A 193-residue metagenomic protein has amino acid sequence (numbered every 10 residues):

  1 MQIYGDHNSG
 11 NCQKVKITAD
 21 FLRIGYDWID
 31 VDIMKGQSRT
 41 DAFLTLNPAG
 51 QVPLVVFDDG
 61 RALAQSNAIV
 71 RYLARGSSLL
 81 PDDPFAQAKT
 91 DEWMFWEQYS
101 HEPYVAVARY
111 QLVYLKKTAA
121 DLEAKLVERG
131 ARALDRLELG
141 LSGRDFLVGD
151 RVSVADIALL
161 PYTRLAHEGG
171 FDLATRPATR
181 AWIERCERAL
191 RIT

Functional and structural regions predicted by a protein language model:
M1-N8, Q13-A124, E128, E138: GST-like domain detector, emphasizing the conserved glutathione-binding G-site in the N-terminal thioredoxin-like
D82-F85, M94-R188: GST-like fold's C-terminal all-alpha helical module
L190-I192: Juxtamembrane membrane-interface segments at transmembrane alpha-helix termini
